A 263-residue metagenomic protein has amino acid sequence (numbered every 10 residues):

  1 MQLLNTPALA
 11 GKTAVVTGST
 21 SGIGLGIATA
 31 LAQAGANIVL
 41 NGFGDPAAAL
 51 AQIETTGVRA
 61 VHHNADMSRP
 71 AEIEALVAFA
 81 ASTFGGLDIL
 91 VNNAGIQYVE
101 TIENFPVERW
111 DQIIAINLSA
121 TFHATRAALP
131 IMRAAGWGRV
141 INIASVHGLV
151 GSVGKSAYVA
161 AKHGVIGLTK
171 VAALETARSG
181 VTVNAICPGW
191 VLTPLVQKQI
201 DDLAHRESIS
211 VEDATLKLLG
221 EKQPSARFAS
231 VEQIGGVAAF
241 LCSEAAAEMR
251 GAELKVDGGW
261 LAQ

Functional and structural regions predicted by a protein language model:
Q2, F84, F122, L129 (+4 more regions): C-terminal substrate-recognition "lid" of short-chain dehydrogenase/reductases
T13, T20-G22: Conserved glycine-rich cofactor-binding loop
A34-A49: Conserved glycine-rich Rossmann-like NAD(P)H-binding loop of the short-chain dehydrogenase/reductase
T101-I102, P106-I114, V140, L219: Substrate-binding pocket helix/loop in short-chain dehydrogenase/reductase
T125, A161, T169: Active-site helix of classical SDR
S145: Residue(s) in the substrate-gating loop at a strand-loop-helix junction that position the organic substrate next
A177, T182, M249-G251: Short, small/polar-rich loop/turn modules that mediate ligand/substrate recognition or access, typified
